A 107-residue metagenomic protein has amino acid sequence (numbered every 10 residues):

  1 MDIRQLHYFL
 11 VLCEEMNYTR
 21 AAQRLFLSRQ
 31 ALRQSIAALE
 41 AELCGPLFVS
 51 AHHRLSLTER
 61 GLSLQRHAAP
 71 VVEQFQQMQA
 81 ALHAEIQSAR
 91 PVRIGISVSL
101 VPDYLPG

Functional and structural regions predicted by a protein language model:
D2-Y8, R29, G61, A68: The N-cap/first-turn positions of alpha helices within or immediately adjacent to helix-turn-helix DNA-binding domains
F9, A37: Short, basic/aromatic recognition patches that contact phosphate-bearing ligands
L12-A31: Short helix-boundary/capping micro-motifs
Q23, A41, L62: Alpha-helical residues within the helix-turn-helix
L27, A38, Q77: Alpha-helical DNA-recognition elements
Q30, Q34, A81, Q87-G107: N-terminal winged-helix
E40-L57: A short LG(V/I)-centered, amphipathic sequence patch enriched for acidic residue(s) preceding the LG motif
E42-L43, L64-I86: Alpha-helical linker/hinge and terminal dimerization helices associated with HTH transcriptional regulators
